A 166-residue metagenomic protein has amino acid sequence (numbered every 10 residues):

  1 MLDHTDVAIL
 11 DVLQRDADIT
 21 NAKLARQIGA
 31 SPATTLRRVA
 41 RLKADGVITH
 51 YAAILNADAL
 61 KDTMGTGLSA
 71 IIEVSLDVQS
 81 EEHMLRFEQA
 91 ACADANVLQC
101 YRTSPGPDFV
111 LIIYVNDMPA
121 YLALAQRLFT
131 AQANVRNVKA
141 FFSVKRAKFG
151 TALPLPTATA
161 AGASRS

Functional and structural regions predicted by a protein language model:
M1-S166: A compositional/biophysical signature of low hydrophobicity enriched in polar/charged and small residues
